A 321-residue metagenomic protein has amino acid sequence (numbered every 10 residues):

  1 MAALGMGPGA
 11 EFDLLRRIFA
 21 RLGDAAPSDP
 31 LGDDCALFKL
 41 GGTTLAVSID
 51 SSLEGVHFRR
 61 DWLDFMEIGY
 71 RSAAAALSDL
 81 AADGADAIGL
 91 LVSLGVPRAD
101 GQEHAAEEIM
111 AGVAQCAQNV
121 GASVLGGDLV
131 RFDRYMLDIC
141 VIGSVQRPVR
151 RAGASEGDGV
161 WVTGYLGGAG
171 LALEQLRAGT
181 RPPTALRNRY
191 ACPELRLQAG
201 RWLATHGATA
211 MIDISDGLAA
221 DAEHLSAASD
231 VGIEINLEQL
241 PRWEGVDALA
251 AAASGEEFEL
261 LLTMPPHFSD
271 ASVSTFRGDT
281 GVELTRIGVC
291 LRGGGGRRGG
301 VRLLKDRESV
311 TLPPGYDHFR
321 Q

Functional and structural regions predicted by a protein language model:
M1-D64, D83, V92, C116 (+1 more regions): Extreme N-terminal cap/leader segments of soluble proteins
L37, A76, G84, V124 (+4 more regions): Residue-level signal for inorganic ion chemistry
G42-L45, S52, D86-Q175, V289: Glycine-rich anion-binding loops of enzyme active sites
F65-L91, E108-N119, A220-L225: Small-aliphatic-rich amphipathic alpha-helix that forms the alpha element of a beta-alpha
R98-G101, Q175, N188-E257: Active-site-proximal betaalpha loop/short-helix elements that scaffold phosphoryl/nucleotidyl transfer chemistry
I142, L261-P265: Short hydrophobic/aromatic beta-strand micro-patches that form the beta-sheet surface supporting nucleotide- or nucleic
G170-R187: Short, compositionally biased
Y190-E194, V273-Q321: Acidic, Ser/Thr/Pro-rich beta/coil linker or hinge segments at domain junctions
